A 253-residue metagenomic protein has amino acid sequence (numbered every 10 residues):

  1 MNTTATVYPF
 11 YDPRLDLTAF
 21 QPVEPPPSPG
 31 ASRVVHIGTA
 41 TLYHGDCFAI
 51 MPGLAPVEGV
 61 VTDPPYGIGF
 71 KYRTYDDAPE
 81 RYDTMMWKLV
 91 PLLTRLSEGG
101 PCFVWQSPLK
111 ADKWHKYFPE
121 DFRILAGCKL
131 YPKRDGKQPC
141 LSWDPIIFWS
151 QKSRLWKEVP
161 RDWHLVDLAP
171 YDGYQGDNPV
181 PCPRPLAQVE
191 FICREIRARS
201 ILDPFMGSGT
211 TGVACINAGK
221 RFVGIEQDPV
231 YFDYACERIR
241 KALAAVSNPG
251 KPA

Functional and structural regions predicted by a protein language model:
M1-P13, S28-F232: Core catalytic lobe of class I
N2-T4, R240-A253: Class I S-adenosyl-L-methionine-dependent methyltransferase module
F20-E24: N-terminal low-complexity, Pro/Thr/Ser-rich intrinsically disordered segments that act as propeptides or flexible
T84, R238-I239: Short amphipathic alpha-helical patches
A235: Conserved SAM-binding loop
